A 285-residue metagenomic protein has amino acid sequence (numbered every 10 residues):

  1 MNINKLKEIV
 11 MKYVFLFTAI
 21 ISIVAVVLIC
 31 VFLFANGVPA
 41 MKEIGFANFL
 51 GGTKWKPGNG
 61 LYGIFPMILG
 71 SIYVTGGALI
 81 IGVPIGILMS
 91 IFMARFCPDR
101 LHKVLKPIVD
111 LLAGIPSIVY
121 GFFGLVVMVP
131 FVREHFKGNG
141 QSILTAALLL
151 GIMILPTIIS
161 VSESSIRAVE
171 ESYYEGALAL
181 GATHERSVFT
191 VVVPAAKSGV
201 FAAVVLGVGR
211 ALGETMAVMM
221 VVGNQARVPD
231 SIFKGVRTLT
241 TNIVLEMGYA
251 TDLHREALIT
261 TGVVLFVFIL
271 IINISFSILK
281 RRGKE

Functional and structural regions predicted by a protein language model:
N2-I9, Y13, A35-A78, P98-D99 (+1 more regions): Periplasmic/extracellular loop-to-transmembrane helix junction in inner-membrane transport proteins
I3, G77-V109, P130, F276-R281: Transmembrane-helix boundary motif in ABC transporter permease subunits
L61-T75, R133-T157: Loop-to-helix entry region at the N-terminal start of transmembrane alpha-helices in multi-pass membrane transporters
D110-L150: Generic hydrophobic transmembrane alpha-helix motif, especially the helices
P116, L180-G181, P194: Glycine/proline-centered hinge or cleavage motifs at structural transition points of membrane proteins
V161-S162, H184-M220: Transmembrane alpha-helices
E163-R167, E171, L178, G248-E285: C-terminal transmembrane helix and the adjacent membrane-cytosol boundary/short C-terminal tail of inner/organellar
V218-L265: Interhelical loop and adjacent transmembrane-helix boundary motif in polytopic membrane transport permeases
